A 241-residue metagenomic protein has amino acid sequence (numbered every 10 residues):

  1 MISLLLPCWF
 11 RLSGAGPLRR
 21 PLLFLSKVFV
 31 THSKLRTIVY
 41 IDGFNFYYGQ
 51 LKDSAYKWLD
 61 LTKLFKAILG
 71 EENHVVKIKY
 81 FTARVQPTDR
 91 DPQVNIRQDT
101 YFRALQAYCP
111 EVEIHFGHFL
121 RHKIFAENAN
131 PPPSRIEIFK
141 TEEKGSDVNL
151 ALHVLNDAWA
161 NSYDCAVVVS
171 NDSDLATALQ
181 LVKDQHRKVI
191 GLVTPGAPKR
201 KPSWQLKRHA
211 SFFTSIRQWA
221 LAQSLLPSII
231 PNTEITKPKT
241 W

Functional and structural regions predicted by a protein language model:
M1, V30, R36, N232-I235 (+1 more regions): Intrinsically disordered/low-complexity terminal segments and short unstructured peptides
L4-L5, S54, S215, K237: Acidic, low-complexity intrinsically disordered regions
S13-P17, P21: Positively charged N-terminal leader segments that act as targeting/secretion signals
P21-F139, Q185, V189-A197: Domain-level signal for Mg2+-assisted phosphodiester chemistry and nucleotide/NA-binding surfaces in nucleic-acid
H115-W241: Nuclease catalytic cores that cleave nucleic-acid phosphodiester bonds, predominantly acidic two-metal-ion
